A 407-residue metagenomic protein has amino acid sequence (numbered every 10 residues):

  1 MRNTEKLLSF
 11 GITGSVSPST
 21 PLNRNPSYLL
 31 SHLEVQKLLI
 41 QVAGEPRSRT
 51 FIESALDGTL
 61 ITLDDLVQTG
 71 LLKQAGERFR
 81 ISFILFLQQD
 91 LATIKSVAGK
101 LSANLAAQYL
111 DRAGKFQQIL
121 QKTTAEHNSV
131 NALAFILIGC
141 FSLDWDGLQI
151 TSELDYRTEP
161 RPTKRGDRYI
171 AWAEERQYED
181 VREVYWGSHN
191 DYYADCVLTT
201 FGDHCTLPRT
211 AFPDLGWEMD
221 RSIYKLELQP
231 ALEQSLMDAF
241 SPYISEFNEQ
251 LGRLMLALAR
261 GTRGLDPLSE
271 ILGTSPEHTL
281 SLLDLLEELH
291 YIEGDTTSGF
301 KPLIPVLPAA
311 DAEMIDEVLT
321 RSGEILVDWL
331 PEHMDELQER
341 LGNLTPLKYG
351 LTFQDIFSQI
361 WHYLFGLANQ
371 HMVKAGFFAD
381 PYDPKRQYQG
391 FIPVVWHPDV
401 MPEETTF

Functional and structural regions predicted by a protein language model:
M1-P26, W172-S241: Long, low-complexity, charged/polar intrinsically disordered regions in eukaryotic proteins
R2-S31, L326, T352, Q359-M401 (+1 more regions): Charged, amphipathic alpha-helical stretches
N23-L56, G216-T274: Short amphipathic alpha-helical interface segments
E53-Q74, G273-L289: Short amphipathic alpha-helical interaction segments
E77-F83, T296-L307: Minor-groove-contacting beta-hairpin "wing" of winged helix-turn-helix DNA-binding domains
F83-Q118, P305-L341: Short, amphipathic alpha-helical interaction segments positioned at domain boundaries
S96-V197: Extended alpha-helical scaffolding regions
A125-L133, L286-H290, E317-Q359, Y363-L364 (+2 more regions): Phosphate/adenylate-binding glycine loop and adjacent helical scaffold
